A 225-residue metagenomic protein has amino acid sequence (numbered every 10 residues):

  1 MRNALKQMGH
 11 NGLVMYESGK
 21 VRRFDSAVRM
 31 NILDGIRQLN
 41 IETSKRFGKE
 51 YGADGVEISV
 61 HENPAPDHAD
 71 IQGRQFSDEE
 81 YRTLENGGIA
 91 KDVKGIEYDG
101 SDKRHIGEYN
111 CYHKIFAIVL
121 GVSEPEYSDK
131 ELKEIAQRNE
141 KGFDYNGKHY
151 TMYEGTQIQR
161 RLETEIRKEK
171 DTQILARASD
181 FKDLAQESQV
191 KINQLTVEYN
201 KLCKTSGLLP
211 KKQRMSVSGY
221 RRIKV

Functional and structural regions predicted by a protein language model:
M1-R104, L120-V225: Domain-core detector
I106-E108: Short, solvent-exposed loop/turn segments at the edges of secondary structure
H113: Catalytic core of tubulin tyrosine ligase-like
